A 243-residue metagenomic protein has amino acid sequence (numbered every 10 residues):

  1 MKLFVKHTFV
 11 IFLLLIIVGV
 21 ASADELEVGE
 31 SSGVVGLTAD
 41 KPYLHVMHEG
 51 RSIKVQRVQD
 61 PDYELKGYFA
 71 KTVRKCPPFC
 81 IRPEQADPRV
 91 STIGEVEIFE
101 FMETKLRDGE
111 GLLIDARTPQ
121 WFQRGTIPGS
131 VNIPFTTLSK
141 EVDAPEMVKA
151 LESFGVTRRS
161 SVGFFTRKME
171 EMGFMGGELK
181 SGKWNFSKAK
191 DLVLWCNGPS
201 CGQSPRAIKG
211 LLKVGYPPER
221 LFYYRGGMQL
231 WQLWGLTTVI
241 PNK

Functional and structural regions predicted by a protein language model:
M1-H7: Positively charged n-region of N-terminal signal peptides that target proteins for export
T8-G19: Bacterial N-terminal signal peptides
A21-G125, F135, V142: Flexible, polar/low-complexity N-terminal or interdomain linker segments that lie immediately upstream of folded
L106-E178, N185-K188: Mid-length scaffold segments of soluble, non-membrane domains
R124-P128, P145, S204-I208, W234-G235: Short, solvent-exposed loop/turn and secondary-structure capping segments
L151-W231: Catalytic cysteine-centered active loop of the rhodanese-like fold, especially the PTP/DSP P-loop
W234-K243: Active-site neighborhoods of enzymes that stabilize oxyanions during catalysis
